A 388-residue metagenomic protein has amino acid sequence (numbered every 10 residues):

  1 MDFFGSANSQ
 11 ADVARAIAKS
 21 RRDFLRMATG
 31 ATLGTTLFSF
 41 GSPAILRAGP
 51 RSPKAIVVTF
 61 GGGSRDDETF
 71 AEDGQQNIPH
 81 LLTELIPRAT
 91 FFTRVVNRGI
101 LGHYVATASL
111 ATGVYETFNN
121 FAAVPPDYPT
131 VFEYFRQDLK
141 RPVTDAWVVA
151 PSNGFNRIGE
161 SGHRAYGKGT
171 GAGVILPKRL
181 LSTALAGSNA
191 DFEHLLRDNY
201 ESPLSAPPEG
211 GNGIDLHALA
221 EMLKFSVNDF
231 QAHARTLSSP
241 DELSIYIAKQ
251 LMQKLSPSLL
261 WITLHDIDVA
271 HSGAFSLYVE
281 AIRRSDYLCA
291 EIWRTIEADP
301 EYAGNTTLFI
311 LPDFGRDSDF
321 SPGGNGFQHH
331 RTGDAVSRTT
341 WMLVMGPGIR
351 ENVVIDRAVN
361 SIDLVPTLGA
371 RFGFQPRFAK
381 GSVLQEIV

Functional and structural regions predicted by a protein language model:
M1-S20: N-terminal secretory signal peptides
T32-G41, I45-A89: Active-site-proximal N-terminal segment of extracellular/periplasmic enzymes that hydrolyze or transfer
P50-R65, L85, L110, F135 (+6 more regions): Beta-strand elements within well-structured catalytic alpha/beta cores of enzymes that handle phosphate/sulfate esters
E68-V105, D145-W147, I355: Short, structured active-site-proximal loop/turn typified by the sulfatase FGly-forming signature C/S-X-P-X-R
E72, S161-G162, K224-A232, I245-E291 (+1 more regions): Active-site His/acidic residue clusters
F121-V124, P129-A232, P240: A contiguous, mid-domain pocket- or channel-lining segment that forms the substrate-recognition surface
F132-R136, G348, R357-Q385: Non-catalytic, well-ordered alpha-helical segments in soluble enzyme domains
L311-M345: Histidine-centered active-site microenvironments of extracellular/periplasmic hydrolases and transferases
